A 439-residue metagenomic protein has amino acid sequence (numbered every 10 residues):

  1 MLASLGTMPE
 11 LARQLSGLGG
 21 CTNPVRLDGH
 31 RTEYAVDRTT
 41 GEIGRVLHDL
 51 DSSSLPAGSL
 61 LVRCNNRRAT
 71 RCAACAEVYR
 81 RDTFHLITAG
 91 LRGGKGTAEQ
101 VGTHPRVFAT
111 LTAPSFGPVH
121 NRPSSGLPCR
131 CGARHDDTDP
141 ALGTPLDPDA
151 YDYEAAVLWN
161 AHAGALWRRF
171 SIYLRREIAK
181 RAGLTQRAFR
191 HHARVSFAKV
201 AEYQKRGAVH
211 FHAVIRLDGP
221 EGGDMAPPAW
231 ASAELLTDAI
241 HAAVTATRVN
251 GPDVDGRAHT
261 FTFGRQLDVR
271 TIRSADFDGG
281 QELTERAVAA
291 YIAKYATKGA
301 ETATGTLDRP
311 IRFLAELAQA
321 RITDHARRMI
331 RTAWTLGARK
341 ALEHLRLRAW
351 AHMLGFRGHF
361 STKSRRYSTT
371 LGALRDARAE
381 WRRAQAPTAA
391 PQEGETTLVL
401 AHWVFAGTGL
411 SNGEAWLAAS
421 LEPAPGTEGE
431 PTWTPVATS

Functional and structural regions predicted by a protein language model:
M1-R71, E77-R80, F263-S439: Long, low-complexity, charged/polar intrinsically disordered accessory regions
P56-R106, L111, F116-P128: Long, contiguous juxta-domain segments that are non-catalytic but functionally important
A57-L61, G94-E99, G183-K205: Catalytic micro-motifs at enzyme active sites that drive phosphoryl/nucleotidyl and oxygen chemistry
C72, A109, A188-G222, I292: Histidine-centered divalent-metal-coordination microenvironment in nucleic-acid enzymes
N121-L158: A solvent-exposed, charged loop/short amphipathic helix patch at secondary-structure junctions
N160-H192: A short, contiguous, amphipathic alpha-helix enriched in charged residues
G207-A213, T247-D278: Acidic/histidine-rich catalytic neighborhood
V214-D255: Helical (often loop-to-helix) elements that flank the catalytic cores of nucleotide-handling enzymes
